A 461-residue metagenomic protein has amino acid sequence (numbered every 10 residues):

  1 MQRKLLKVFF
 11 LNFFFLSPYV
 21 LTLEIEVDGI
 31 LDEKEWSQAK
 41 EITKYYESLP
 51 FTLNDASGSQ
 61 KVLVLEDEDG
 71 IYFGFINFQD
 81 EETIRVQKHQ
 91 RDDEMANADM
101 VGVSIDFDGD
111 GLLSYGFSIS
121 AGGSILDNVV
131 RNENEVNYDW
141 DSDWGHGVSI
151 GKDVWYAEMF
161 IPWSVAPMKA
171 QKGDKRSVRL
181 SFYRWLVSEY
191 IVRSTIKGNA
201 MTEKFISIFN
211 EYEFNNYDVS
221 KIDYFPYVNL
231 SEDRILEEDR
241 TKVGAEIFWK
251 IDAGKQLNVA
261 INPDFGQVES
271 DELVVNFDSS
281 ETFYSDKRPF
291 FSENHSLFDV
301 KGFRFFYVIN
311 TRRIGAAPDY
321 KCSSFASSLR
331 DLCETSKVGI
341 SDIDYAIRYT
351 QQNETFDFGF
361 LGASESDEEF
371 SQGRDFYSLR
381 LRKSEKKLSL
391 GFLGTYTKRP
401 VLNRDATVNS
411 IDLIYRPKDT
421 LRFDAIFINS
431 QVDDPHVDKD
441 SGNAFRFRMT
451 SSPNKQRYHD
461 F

Functional and structural regions predicted by a protein language model:
M1-K7: Positively charged n-region of N-terminal signal peptides that target proteins for export
V8-P18: Bacterial N-terminal signal peptides
L21-Y377, R382: Structural preference for beta-rich elements and adjacent junctions enriched in aromatics
I71, I222, K255-L257, T355-F360 (+3 more regions): Repeated loop/turn-to-beta-strand initiation elements of outer-membrane beta-barrel proteins
K152, Q171-G173, Y415-K418, S452-N454: Edge/loop elements at the starts and ends of beta-strands within beta-rich repeat scaffolds
V243, K255, Y377, T407-L413 (+2 more regions): Extended, hydrophobic alpha-helical segments in both membrane/secreted and soluble proteins
Q267-R304, G394-N409, D424-F461: Outer-membrane beta-barrel translocator/channel fold
G359-D367, S371-D412: Aromatic-lined, polymer-binding surfaces characteristic of secreted/periplasmic polysaccharide-degrading enzymes
